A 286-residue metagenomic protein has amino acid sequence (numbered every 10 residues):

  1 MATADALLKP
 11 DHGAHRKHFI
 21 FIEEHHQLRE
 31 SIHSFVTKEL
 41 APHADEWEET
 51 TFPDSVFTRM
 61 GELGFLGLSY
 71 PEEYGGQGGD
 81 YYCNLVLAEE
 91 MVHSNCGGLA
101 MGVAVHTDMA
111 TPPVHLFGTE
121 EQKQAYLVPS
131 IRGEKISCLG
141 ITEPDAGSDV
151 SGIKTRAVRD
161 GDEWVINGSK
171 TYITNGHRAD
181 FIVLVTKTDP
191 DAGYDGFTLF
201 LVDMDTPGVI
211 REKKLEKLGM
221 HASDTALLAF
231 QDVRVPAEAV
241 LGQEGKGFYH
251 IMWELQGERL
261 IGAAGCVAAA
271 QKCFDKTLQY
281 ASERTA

Functional and structural regions predicted by a protein language model:
M1-A104, A125, P129-R132, K276-L278: Amphipathic, small/basic residue-rich leader segments at the start of a protein or domain
K17-F21, V209-A286: Glycine-rich beta->alpha junctions and the first turn(s) of the following alpha-helix
L40, L99-E121, G147: N-terminal glycine-rich flavin-associated loop
G133-I141: A short, Trp-centered hydrophobic/proline-enriched beta-strand micro-motif
A146-D149, W164: Hydrophobic, small-residue-rich alpha-helical packing segments that form membrane-like cores
G147, T171-G176, M220, G257-I261: Glycine-rich phosphate/pyrophosphate-binding beta-alpha loops
T155-V158: A structural signal for short hydrophobic beta-strand segments in well-ordered beta-sheet cores
E163, N167-R211: A short core secondary-structure module
